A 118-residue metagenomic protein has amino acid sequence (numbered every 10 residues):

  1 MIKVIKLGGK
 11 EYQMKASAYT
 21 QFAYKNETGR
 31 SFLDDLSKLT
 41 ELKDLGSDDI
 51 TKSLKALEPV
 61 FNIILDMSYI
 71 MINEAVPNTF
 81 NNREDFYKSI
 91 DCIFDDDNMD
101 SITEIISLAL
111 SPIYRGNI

Functional and structural regions predicted by a protein language model:
M1-E11, S31-L54, N62, V76-I118: Charged interaction scaffolds used for protein-protein
M14-A16: Short capping micro-motif at the N-terminus of alpha-helices
A18-S37: Short, surface-exposed, low-complexity cationic segments
L65-N73: Short, amphipathic alpha-helical segments that act as regulatory/interfacial helices in nucleotide-processing proteins
